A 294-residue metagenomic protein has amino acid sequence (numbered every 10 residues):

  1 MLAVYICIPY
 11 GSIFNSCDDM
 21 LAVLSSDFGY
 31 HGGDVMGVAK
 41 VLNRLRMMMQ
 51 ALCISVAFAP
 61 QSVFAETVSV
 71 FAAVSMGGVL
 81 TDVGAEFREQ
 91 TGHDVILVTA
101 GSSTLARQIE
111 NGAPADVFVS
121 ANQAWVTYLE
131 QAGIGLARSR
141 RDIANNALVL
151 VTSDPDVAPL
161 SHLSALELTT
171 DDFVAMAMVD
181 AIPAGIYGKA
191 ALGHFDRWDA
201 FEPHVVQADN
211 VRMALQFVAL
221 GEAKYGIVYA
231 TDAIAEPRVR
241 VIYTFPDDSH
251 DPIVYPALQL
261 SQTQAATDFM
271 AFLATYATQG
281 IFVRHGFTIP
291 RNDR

Functional and structural regions predicted by a protein language model:
Y5, Y10, F14, F28-Y30 (+2 more regions): Aromatic (phenylalanine/tyrosine) cluster motif
L24-V35: Short, Lys/Arg-enriched N-terminal segments with co-localized hydrophobic residues within the first ~10-30 amino acids
G32, V38-M49: Twin-arginine (Tat) signal peptide motif
R46-P60: Bacterial N-terminal signal peptides
A65-G92, I96-A113, S120-Q123, T127-G133 (+2 more regions): Exported/periplasmic ABC-transporter solute-binding proteins
